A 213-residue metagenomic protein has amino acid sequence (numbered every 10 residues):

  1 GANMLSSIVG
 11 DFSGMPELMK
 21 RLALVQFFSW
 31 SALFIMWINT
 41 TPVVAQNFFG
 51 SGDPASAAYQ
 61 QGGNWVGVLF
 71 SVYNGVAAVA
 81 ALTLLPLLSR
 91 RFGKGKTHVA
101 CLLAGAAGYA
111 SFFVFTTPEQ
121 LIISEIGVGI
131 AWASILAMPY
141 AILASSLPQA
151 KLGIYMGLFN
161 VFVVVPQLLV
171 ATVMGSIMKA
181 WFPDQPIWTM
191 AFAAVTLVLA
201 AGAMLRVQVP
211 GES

Functional and structural regions predicted by a protein language model:
G1-L24: Juxtamembrane intracellular "pre-TM" segments in multi-pass secondary transporters
G50-G75, W188: Loop-to-transmembrane helix entry
G63, L147-F159: Loop-to-transmembrane helix entry/capping segments in MFS-fold secondary transporters and related SLC/MFSD carriers
V79-K94, M178: Helix-to-loop junctions at the C-terminal end of transmembrane segments in multipass secondary transporters
L103-T116: C-terminal ends and interior cores of transmembrane alpha-helices in multi-pass membrane transporters/permeases
S134-P148: Intracellular juxtamembrane helix-capping segments at the cytosolic ends of symmetry-related transmembrane helices
L169, A191-S213: Multi-pass alpha-helical transporter architecture, strongest for 12-TM Major Facilitator/SLC carriers used
S176-L197: A membrane-interface helix-boundary motif in multi-pass transporters
